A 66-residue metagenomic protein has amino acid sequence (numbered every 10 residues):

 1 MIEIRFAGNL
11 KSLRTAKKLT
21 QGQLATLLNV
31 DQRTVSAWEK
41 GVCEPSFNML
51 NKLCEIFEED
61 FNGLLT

Functional and structural regions predicted by a protein language model:
M1-A16: A short, Lys/Arg-rich alpha-helix, primarily the initiator
N9, T20, S46-M49, D60: Residues that mark the N-terminal boundary/hinge immediately upstream of a DNA-recognition element
T15, T26, E55: Alpha-helical residues within the helix-turn-helix
K18-A37: Short alpha-helical DNA-recognition segment
N29, N48-G63: DNA major-groove recognition helix of helix-turn-helix/homeodomain DNA-binding modules
